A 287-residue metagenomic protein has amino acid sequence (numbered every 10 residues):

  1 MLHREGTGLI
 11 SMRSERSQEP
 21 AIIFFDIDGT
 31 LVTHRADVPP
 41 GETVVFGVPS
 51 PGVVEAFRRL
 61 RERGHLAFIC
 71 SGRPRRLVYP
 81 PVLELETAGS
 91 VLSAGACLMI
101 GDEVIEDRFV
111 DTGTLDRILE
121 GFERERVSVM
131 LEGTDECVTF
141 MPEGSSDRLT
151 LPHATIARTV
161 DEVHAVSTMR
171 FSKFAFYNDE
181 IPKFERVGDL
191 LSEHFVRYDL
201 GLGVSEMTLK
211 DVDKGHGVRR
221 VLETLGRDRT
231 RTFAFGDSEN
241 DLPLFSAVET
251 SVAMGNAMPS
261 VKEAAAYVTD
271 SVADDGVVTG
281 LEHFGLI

Functional and structural regions predicted by a protein language model:
R13-S14, Q18-I22, S50-P51, E206-I287: Mg2+-dependent phosphoryl-transfer enzymes with acidic/Ser/Thr/Gly-rich catalytic loops
A21-P39: Asp-based phosphoryl-transfer active-site loop
R35-R59, A253-G255: Basic, amphipathic juxtamembrane/active-site segments that coordinate anionic phosphate or diphosphate groups
V48-D147: Active-site phosphate-binding/coordination module
E62-F68, E86-A88, S172-F174, T230-T232 (+1 more regions): Short active-site oxyanion
L85-E86, A94, L190-H194, A247-V248 (+1 more regions): Short, structured coil segments at secondary-structure junctions
T87-G95, D107-R108, L149-L151, R197-D199 (+2 more regions): Short hydrophobic/aromatic-enriched beta-strand-loop microsegments
E125-A247, N256: Conserved acidic, metal-coordinating active-site core of Asp-based, Mg2+-dependent phosphoryl-transfer enzymes
